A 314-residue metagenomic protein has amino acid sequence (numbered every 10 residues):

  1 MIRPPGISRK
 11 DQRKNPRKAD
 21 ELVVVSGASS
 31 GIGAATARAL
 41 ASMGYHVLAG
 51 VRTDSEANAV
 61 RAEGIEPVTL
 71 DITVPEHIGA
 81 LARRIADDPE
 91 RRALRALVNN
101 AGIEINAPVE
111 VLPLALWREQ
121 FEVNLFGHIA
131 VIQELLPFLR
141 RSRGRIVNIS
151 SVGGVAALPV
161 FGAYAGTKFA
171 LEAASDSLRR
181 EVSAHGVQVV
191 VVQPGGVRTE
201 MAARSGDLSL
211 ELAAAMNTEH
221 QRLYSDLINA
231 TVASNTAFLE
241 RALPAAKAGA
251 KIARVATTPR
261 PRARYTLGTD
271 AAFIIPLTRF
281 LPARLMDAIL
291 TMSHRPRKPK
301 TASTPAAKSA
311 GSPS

Functional and structural regions predicted by a protein language model:
S29-S30: Conserved glycine-rich cofactor-binding loop
L70-R83, L114: The beta1-alpha1 cofactor-binding region of Rossmann-like NAD(H)/NADP(H)-dependent oxidoreductases
P108-V109, L116-R118: Substrate-binding pocket helix/loop in short-chain dehydrogenase/reductase
E110, A156-G162: Active-site loop immediately N-terminal to the catalytic Tyr-X3-Lys motif of short-chain dehydrogenase/reductase
I132, T167-A170: Active-site helix of classical SDR
S151: Residue(s) in the substrate-gating loop at a strand-loop-helix junction that position the organic substrate next
A184-F238: C-terminal beta-strand-loop-alpha-helix "lid" module of Rossmann-like NAD(P)-dependent dehydrogenases
